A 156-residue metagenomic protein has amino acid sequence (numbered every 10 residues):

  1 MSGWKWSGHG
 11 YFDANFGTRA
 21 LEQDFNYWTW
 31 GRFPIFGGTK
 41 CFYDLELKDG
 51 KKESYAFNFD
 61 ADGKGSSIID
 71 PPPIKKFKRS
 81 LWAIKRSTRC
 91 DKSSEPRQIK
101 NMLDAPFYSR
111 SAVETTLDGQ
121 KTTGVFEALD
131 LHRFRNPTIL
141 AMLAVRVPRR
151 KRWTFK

Functional and structural regions predicted by a protein language model:
S2-K156: Structured soluble/peripheral alpha/beta segments that form catalytic or ligand/cofactor-binding pockets
